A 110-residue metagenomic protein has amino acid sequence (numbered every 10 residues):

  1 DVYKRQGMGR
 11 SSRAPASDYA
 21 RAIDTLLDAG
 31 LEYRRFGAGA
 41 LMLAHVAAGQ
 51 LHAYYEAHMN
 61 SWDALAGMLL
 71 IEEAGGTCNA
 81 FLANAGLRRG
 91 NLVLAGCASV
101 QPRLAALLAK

Functional and structural regions predicted by a protein language model:
K4-K110: An extended, acidic
